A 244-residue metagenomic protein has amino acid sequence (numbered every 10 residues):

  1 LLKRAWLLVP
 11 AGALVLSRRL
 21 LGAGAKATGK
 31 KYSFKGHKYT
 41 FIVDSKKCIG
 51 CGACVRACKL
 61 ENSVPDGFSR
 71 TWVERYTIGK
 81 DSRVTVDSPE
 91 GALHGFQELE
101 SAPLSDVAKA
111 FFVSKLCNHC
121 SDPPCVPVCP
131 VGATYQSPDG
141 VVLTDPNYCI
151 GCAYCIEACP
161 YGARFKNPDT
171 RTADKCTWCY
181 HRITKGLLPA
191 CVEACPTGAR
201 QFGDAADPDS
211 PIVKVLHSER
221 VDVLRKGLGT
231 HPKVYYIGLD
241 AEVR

Functional and structural regions predicted by a protein language model:
L1-R244: Non-ligating segments of multi-cofactor redox enzymes
